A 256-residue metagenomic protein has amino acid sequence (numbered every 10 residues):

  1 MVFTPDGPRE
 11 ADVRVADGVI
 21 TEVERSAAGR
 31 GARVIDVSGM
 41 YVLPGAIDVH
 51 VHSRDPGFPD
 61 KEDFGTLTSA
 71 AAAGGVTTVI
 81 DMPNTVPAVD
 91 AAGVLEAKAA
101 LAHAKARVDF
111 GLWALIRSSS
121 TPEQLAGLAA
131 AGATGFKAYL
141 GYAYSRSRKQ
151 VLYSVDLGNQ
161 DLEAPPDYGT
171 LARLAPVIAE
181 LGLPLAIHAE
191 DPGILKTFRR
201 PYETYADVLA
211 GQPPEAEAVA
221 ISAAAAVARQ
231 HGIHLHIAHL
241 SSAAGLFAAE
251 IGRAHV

Functional and structural regions predicted by a protein language model:
M1-G31: N-terminal metal-binding scaffold of metallo-dependent hydrolase/deaminase domains
G18, A71, G75, F110 (+2 more regions): Residue-level signal for inorganic ion chemistry
S26-L43: Active-site metal-binding motif and surrounding structural segment of the metallo-beta-lactamase
S38-K105: Metal-associated gating/positioning segment near the N- to mid-region
G45-V51, V79-D81, F110-A114, T134-A138 (+2 more regions): Hydrophobic faces of well-ordered beta-strands that scaffold small-molecule active sites in alpha/beta enzyme cores
V49-E62, T85, V108-S120, Q160-E163 (+1 more regions): Active-site mouth loops of central-metabolism enzymes
V76-I80, K105-F110, V227-L235: Short, surface-exposed connector motifs at secondary-structure boundaries
S120-A138, Y142-H255: Histidine/acidic residue-rich metal-binding segments in metalloenzymes
